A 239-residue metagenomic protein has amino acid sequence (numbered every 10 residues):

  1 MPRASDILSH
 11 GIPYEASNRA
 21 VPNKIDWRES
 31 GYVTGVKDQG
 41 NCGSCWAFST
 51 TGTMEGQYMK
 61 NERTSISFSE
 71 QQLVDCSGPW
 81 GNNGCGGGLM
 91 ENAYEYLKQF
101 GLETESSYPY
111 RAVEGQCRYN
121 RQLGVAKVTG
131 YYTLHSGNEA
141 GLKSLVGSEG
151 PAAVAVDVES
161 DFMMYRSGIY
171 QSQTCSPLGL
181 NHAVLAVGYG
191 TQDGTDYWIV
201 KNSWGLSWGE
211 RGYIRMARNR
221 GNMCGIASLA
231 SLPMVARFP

Functional and structural regions predicted by a protein language model:
M1-P239: Catalytic-core signature of thiol
